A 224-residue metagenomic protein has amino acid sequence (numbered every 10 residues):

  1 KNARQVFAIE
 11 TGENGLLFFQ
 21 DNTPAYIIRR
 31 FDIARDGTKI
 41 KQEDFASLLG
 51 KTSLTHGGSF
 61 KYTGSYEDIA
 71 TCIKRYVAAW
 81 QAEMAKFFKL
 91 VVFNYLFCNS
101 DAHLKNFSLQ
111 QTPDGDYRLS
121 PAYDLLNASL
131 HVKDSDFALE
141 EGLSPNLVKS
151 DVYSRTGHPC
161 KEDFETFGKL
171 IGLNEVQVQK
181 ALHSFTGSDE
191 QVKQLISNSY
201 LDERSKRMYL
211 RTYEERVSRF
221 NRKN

Functional and structural regions predicted by a protein language model:
K1-L104, S108-N224: Anionic ligand-binding catalytic core segments
